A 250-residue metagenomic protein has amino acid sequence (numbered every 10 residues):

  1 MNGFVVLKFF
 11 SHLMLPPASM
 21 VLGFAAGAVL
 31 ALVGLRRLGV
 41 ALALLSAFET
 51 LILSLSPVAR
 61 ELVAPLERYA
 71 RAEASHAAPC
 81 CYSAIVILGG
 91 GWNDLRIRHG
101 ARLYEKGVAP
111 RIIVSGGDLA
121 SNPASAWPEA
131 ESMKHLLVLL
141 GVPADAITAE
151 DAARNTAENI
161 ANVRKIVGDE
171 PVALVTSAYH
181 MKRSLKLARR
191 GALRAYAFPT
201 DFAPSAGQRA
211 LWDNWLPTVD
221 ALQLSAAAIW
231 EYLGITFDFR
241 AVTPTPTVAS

Functional and structural regions predicted by a protein language model:
M1-A31: Membrane-embedded alpha-helical segments of integral membrane proteins
N2-F10, V58, L62-L66, I229-T236: Hydrophobic alpha-helical segments of integral membrane proteins, encompassing both true transmembrane helices
A28-L35, S56: Structural signal for the C-terminal ends of transmembrane alpha-helices and the immediately following loop
L35-L44: Membrane-interfacial entry segments at the cytosolic side of transmembrane helices
A47-V219, A226: A structural signal for short, hydrophobic/glycine-enriched beta-strand patches
T236-S250: Extracytoplasmic/luminal low-complexity segments enriched in Pro/Gly and acidic/polar residues that act as flexible
